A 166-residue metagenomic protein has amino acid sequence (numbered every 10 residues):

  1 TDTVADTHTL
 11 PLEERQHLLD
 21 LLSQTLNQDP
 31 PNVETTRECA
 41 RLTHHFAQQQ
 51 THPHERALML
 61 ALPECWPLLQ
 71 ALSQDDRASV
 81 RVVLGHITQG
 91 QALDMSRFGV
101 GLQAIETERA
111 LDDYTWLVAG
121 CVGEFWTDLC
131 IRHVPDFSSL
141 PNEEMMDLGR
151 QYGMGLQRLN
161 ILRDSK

Functional and structural regions predicted by a protein language model:
T1-K166: Acidic catalytic motifs of isoprenoid enzymes
